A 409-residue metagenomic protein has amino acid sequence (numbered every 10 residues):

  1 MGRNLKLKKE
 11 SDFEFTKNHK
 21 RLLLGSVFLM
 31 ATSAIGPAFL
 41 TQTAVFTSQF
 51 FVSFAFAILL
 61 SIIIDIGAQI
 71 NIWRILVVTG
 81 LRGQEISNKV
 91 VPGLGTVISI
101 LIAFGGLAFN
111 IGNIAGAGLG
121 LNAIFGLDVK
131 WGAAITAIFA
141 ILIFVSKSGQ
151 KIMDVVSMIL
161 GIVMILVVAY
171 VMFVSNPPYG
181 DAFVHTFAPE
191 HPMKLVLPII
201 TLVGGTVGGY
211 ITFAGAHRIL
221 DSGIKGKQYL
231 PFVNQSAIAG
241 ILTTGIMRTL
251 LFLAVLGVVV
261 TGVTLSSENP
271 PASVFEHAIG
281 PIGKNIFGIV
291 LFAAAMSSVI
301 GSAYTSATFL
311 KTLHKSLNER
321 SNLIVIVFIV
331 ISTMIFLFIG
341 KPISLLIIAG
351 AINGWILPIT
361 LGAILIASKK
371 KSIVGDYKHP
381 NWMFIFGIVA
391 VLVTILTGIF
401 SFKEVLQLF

Functional and structural regions predicted by a protein language model:
M1-L40, L195-I199, K225-Q228, A239: Membrane-interface "cap" regions at the ends of multi-pass membrane proteins
D12-K20, F51, V77-L107, A123-L127 (+3 more regions): Transmembrane-helix boundary/entry motifs in multi-pass membrane transporters
V27, T96-I100, A123-S146, I162-A169 (+2 more regions): Transmembrane alpha-helical segments of multi-pass small-molecule transport proteins
V45-I70, S87-N88, G93-L94, L197 (+1 more regions): Extracellular loop-to-transmembrane helix junctions
G67-I75, D221, I241-A272: Extracellular/periplasmic helix-exit of transmembrane alpha-helices
G95-G126, A133-I135, F292-T312, P342-I348 (+2 more regions): Hydrophobic transmembrane alpha-helices that form the core helical bundles of multi-pass secondary transporters
A117, W131, T136, S146-S175 (+3 more regions): Membrane-interface loop-to-helix entry segments
G161-E190, I199-H217, A363-I373, T397-F409: Hydrophobic alpha-helical segments and their helix-loop junctions in multi-pass secondary transporters
